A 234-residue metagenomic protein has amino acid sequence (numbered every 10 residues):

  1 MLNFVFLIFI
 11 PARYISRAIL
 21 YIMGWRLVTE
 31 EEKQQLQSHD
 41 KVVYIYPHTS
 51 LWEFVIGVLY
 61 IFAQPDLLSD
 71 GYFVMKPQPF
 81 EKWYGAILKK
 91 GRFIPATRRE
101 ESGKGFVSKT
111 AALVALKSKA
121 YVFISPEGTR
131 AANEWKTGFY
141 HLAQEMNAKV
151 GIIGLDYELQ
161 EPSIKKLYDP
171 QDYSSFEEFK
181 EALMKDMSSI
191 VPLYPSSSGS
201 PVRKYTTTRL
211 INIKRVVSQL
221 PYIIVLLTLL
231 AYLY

Functional and structural regions predicted by a protein language model:
M1-V43, H48-L59, K82-F93, G199-A231: Membrane-anchoring hydrophobic helices of lipid-metabolizing enzymes
S16-L20, E101, I190: Non-transmembrane, interaction-prone segments in cytosolic or luminal domains
W25-D186: Soluble catalytic domains of membrane acyltransferases
K149-G151, Y157-Y232: Hydrophobic secondary-structure block in the mid-to-C-terminal portion of proteins
